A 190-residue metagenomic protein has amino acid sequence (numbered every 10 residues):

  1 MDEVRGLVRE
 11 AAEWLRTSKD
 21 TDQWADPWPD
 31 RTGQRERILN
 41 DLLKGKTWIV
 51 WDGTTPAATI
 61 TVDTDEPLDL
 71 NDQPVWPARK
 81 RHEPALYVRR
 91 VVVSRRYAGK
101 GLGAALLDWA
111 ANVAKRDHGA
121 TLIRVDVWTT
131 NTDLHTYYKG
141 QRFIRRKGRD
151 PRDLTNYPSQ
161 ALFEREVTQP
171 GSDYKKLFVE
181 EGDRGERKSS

Functional and structural regions predicted by a protein language model:
V4, I38: Hydrophobic pocket/interface hotspot
R9-R37: Conserved GNAT-fold acetyl-CoA-binding loop/helix
K44-D63: Conserved beta-hairpin
I49, T61, Y87, V92 (+2 more regions): Conserved beta-strand segments that form the floor/walls of ligand-binding pockets within enzyme and binding domains
T61-A98, D153-T155: Conserved acyl-donor/pantetheine-binding loop and adjacent beta-alpha core of acyl/acetyltransferases and related
K80, V125-N131, K139-Q141, K147-S190: C-terminal "cap" of GNAT-fold acetyltransferases
V93, G99-N112, T136, G140: Conserved acetyl-CoA-binding loop-helix of GNAT-fold acetyltransferases
L107, A114-D126: Conserved GNAT acetyl-CoA-binding A-motif
